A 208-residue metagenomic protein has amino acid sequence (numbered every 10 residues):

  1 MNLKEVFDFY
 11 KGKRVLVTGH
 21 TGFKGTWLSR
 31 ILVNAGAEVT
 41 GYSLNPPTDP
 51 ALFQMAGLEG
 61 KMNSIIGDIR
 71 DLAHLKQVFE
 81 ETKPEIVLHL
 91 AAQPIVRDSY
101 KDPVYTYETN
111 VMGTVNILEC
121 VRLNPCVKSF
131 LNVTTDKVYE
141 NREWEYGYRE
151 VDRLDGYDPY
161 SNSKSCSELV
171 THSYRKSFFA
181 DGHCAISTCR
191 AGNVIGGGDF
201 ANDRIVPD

Functional and structural regions predicted by a protein language model:
M1-A191: N-terminal Rossmann-like NAD(P)+-binding domain of SDR-like oxidoreductases, especially those catalyzing
N124, S165, G182, I195-D208: Glycine/proline-rich active-site loop of Rossmann-fold NAD(P)-dependent oxidoreductases
